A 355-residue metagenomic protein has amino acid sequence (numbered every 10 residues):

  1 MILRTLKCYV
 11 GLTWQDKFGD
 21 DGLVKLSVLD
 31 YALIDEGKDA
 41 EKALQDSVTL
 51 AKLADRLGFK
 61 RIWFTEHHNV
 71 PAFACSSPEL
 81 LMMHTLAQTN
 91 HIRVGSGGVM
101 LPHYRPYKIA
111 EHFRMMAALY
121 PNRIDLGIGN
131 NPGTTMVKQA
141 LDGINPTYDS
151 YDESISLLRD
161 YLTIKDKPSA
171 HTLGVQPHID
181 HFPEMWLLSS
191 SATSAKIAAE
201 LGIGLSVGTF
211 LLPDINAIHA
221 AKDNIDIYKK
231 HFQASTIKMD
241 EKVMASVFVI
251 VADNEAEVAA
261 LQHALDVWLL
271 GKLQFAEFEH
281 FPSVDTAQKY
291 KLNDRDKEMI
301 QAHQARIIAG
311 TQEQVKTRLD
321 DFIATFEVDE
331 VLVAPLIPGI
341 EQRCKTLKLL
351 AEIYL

Functional and structural regions predicted by a protein language model:
I2-T89: N-terminal beta1-alpha1-beta2 module of alpha/beta enzyme domains
W14-F18, P146-G174, N216-F326: An alpha-helical appendage that flanks or caps ligand/catalytic pockets
F18, D55, M82-N90, A117-R123 (+3 more regions): Acidic (Asp/Glu)-rich catalytic clusters
L23-A40, H103-D166, P213: Flexible, glycine-rich active-site loops centered on histidine and acidic residues that chelate a metal or position
L26, G58, E66, T85 (+5 more regions): Conserved, mostly hydrophobic/aromatic
L26-D30, I62-F64, V94-S96, I124-I128 (+4 more regions): Hydrophobic faces of well-ordered beta-strands that scaffold small-molecule active sites in alpha/beta enzyme cores
A32-L44, V99-Y107, I179-S189, H303-Q312: Active-site mouth loops of central-metabolism enzymes
T193-D214, H219-A220: A conserved active-site cap/scaffold subdomain adjacent to cofactor or substrate pockets
